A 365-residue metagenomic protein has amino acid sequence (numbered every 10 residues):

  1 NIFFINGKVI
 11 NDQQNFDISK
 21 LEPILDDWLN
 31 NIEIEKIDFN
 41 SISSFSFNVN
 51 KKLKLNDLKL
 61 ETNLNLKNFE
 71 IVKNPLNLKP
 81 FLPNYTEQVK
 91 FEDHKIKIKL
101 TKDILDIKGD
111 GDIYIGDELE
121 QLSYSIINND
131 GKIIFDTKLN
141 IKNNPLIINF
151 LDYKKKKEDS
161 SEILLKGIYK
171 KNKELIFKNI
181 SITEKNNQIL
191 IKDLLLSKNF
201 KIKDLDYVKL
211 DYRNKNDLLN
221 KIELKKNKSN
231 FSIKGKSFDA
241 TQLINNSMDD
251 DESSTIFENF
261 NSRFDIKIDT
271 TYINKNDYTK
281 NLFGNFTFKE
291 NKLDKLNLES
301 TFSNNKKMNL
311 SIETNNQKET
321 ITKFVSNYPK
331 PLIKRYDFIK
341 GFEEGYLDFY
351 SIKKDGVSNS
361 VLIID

Functional and structural regions predicted by a protein language model:
N1-D365: Membrane-proximal interfacial segments on either side of biological membranes
